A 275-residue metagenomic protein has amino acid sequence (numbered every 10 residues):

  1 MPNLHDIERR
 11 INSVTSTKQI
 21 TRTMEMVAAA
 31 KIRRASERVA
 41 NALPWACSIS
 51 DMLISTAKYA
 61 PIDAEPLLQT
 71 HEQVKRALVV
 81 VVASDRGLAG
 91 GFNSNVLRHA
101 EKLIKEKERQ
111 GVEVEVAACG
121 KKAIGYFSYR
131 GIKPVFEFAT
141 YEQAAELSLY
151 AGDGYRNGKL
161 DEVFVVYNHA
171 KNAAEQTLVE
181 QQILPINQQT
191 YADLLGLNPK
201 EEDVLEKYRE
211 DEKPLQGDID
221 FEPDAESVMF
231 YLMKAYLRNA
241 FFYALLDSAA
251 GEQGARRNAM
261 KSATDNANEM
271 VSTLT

Functional and structural regions predicted by a protein language model:
M1-T275: C-terminal beta-strand-loop-alpha-helix "lid" module of Rossmann-like NAD(P)-dependent dehydrogenases
